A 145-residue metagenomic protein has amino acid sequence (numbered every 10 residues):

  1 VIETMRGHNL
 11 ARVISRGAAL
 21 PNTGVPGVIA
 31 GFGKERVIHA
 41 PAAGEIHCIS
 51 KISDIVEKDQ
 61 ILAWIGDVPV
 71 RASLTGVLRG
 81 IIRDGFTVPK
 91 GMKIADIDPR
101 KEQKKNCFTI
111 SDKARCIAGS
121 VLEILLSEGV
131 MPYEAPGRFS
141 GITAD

Functional and structural regions predicted by a protein language model:
V1-D145: Well-ordered secondary-structure scaffolds
